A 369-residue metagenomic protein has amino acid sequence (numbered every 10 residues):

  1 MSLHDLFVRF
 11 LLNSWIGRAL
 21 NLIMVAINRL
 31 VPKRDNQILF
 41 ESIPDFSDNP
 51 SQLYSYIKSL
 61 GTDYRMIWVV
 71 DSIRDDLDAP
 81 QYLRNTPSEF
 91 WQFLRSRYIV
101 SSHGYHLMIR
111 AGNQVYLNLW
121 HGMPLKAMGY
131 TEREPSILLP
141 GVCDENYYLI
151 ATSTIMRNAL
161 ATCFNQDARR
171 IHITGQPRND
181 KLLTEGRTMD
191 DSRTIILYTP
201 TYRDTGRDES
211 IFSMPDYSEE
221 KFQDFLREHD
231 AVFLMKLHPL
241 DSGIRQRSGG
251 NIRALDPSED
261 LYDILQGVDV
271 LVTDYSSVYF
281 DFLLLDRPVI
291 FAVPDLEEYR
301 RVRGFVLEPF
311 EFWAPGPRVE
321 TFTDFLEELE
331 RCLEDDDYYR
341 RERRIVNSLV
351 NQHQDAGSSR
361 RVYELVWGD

Functional and structural regions predicted by a protein language model:
S2-L22, M123-G129, P135-S213, P239 (+2 more regions): A nucleotide-sugar donor-handling region in carbohydrate enzymes
R9, L20-P44, T201: Nucleotide-activated donor-dependent transferases that construct or modify glycoconjugates
Q37-L183: Active-site and donor-binding regions of nucleotide-sugar-utilizing enzymes
D45-Y54, I171, P177-R247, V319 (+1 more regions): Conserved catalytic-core segment of nucleotide-activated headgroup transferases in glycan assembly
L83-Y98, P239-F280: Donor nucleotide-activated moiety binding/catalytic core segment of transferases that use nucleotide-activated donors
I99-W120, P124-A127, E259-R303: A donor-sugar binding/catalytic signature common to diverse glycosyltransferases and related nucleotide-sugar
S248-G250, S277-V350: Catalytic binding pocket for nucleotide-activated donors in carbohydrate/polymer assembly enzymes
D355-D369: C-terminal alpha-helical cap of glycosyltransferases
